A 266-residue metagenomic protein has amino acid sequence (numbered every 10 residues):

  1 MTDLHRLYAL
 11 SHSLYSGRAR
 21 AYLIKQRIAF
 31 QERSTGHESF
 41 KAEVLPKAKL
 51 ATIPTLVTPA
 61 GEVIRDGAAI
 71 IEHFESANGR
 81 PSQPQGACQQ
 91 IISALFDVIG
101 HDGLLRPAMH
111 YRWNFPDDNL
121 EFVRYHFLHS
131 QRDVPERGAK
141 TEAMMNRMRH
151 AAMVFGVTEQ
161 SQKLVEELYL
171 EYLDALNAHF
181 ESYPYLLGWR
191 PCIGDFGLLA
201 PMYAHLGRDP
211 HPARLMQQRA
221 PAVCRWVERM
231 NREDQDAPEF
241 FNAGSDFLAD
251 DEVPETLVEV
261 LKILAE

Functional and structural regions predicted by a protein language model:
M1-R137, L186, L206-G207, I263-E266: GST-like domain detector, emphasizing the conserved glutathione-binding G-site in the N-terminal thioredoxin-like
R106-E266: GST-like fold's C-terminal all-alpha helical module
